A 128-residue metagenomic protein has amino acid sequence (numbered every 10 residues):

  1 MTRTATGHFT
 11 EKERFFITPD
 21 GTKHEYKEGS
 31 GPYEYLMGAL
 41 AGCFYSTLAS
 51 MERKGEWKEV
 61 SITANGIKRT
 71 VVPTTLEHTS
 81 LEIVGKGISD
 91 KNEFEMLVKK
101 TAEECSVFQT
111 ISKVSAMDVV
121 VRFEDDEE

Functional and structural regions predicted by a protein language model:
M1-G38, L48-E128: Extended beta-strand/beta-hairpin segments
C43-F44: Alpha-helical metal-binding/catalytic segments enriched in His/Glu/Asp
